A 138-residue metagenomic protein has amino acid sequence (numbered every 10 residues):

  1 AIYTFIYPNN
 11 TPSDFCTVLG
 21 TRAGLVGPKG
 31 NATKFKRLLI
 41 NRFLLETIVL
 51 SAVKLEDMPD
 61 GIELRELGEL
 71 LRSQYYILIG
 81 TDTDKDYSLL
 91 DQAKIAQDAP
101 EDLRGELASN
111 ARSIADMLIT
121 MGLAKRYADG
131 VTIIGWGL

Functional and structural regions predicted by a protein language model:
A1-E46: Long, low-complexity, charged/polar intrinsically disordered regions in eukaryotic proteins
F5-N9, S51, L55, M121: Surface-exposed polar/charged interaction patches
L39-I62, Y75: Positively charged, polyanion-binding regions of nucleic-acid-associated proteins
F43, I62, E66, S109 (+1 more regions): Short, well-structured alpha-helical interface segments that form or flank functional binding sites
M58-R72, L78-A99: Short acidic, hydrophobic short linear motifs in intrinsically disordered regions
Q92-L138: C-terminal engagement modules used by replication, chromatin/transcription, nuclear envelope/ESCRT, and ubiquitin
